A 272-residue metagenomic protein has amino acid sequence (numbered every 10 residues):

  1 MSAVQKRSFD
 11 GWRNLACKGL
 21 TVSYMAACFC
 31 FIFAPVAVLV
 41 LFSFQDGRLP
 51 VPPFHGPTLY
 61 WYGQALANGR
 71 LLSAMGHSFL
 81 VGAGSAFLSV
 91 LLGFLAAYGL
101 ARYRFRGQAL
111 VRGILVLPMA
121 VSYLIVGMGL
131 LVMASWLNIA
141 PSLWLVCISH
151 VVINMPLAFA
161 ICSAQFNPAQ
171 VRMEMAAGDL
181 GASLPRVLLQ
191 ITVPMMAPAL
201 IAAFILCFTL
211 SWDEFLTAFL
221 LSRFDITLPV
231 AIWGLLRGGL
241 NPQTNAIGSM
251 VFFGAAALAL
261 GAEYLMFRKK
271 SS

Functional and structural regions predicted by a protein language model:
S2, A34-G69, L221-R223: Short membrane-interfacial helix/loop motifs at transmembrane-helix boundaries
S2-G11, L20-S23, G107, S163-E174 (+3 more regions): C-terminal transmembrane helix and the adjacent membrane-cytosol boundary/short C-terminal tail of inner/organellar
A3-N14, A83-L115, M128-V132, W136 (+3 more regions): Transmembrane-helix boundary motif in ABC transporter permease subunits
R7-D10, P50, F54, L59 (+4 more regions): Membrane-interfacial helix termini and adjacent extracytoplasmic/periplasmic loops of multi-pass transporters
F9-C17, Y62-R70, W212, T217-Y264: Interhelical loop and adjacent transmembrane-helix boundary motif in polytopic membrane transport permeases
S23-Y24, F29-V36, V151-V152, F159-S163 (+2 more regions): Transmembrane alpha-helices
L39-R48, A199-W233: Non-cytoplasmic
L72, G76, L80-L92, A96 (+7 more regions): Hydrophobic alpha-helical transmembrane segments of multipass integral membrane proteins, especially permease/channel
